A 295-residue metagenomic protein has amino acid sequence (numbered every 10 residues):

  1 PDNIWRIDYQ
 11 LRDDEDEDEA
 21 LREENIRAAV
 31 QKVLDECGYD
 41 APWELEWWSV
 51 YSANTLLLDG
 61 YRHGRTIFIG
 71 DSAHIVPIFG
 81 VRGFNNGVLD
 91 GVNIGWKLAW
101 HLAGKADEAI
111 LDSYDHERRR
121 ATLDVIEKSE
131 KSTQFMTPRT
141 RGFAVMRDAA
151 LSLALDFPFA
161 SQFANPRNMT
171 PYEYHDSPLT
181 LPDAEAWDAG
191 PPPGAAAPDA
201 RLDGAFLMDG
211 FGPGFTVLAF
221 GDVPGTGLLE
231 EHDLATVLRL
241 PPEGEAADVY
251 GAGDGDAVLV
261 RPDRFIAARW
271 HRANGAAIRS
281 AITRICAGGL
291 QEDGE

Functional and structural regions predicted by a protein language model:
P1-W48: Conserved FAD/dinucleotide-binding core of flavoprotein oxidoreductases
W5-I7, F68, L259: Short beta-strand motif preference
D14, Q31-K32, W100-E295: Helical substrate-recognition/capping region of FAD-dependent monooxygenase/halogenase enzymes
W48-N54, P198-L202: Short gly/ser/thr-rich secondary-structure transition/capping motifs
T55, H74-N85, R120, F135-P138: Glycine-rich phosphate/pyrophosphate-binding beta-alpha loops
L57-G60: Replace "in large, NTP-powered and nucleic-acid-processing enzymes" with "in large, NTP-powered factors and other
R62-I78: Short FAD-binding loop at a beta-strand-to-alpha-helix junction that anchors the flavin cofactor in diverse
A73, F84-N85, L89-L98: Functional cores that coordinate and move charged inorganic groups
